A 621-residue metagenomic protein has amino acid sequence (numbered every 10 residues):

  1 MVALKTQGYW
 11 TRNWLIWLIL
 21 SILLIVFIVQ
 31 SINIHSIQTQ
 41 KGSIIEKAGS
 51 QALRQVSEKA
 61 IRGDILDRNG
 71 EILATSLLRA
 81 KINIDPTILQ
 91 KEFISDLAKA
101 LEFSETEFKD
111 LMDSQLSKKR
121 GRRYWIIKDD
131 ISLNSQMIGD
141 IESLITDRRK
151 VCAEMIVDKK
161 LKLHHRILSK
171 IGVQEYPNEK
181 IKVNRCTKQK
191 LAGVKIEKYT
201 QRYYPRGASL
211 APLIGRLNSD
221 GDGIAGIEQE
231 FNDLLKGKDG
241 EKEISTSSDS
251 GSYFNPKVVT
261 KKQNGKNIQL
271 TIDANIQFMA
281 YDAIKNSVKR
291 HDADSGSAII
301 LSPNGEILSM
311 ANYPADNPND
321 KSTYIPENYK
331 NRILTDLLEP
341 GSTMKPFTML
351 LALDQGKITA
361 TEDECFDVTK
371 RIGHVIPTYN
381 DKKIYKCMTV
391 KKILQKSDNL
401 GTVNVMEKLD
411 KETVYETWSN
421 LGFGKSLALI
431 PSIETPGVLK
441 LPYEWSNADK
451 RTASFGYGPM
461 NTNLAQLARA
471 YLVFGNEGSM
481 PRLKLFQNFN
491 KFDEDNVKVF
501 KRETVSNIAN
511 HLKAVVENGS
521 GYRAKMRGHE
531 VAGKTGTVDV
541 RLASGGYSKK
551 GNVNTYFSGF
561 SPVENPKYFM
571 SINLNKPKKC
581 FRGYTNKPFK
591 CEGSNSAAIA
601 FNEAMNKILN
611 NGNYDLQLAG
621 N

Functional and structural regions predicted by a protein language model:
M1-D233, A315, F423-G424: Membrane-proximal periplasmic segments of bacterial cell-envelope enzymes, especially penicillin-binding proteins
I61, S209, G221, G226-S250 (+3 more regions): Short, Φ-rich (hydrophobic/aromatic) sequence segments
I61-R62, L78-I82, R123, A192 (+7 more regions): Envelope-exposed proteins and targeting segments
I72-A74, T246-V259, G296-S342, F347-Y584 (+1 more regions): Beta-lactam-recognizing serine transpeptidase/beta-lactamase-like catalytic domain environment
A80, K91-S95, K99, S135 (+20 more regions): Solvent-exposed, polar/charged alpha-helical surfaces in well-ordered, non-transmembrane soluble domains, broadly
S252-G296: Conserved, well-ordered alpha-helix/loop/beta-strand core segments that scaffold catalytic motifs
F492, C591-N621: Short, gly/Ser/Thr-rich active-site loops of penicillin-recognizing serine hydrolases
